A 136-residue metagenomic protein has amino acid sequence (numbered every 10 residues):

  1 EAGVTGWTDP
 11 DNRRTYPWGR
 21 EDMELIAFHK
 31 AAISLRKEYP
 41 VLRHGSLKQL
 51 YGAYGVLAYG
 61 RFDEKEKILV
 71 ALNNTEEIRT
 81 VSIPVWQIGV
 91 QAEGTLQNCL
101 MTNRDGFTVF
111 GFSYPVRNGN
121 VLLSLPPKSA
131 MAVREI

Functional and structural regions predicted by a protein language model:
E1, A32, L69, N73 (+1 more regions): Conserved, mostly hydrophobic/aromatic
E1-M23: Aromatic/acidic polysaccharide-binding cleft in carbohydrate-active enzymes
W7, L50-V90: Carbohydrate-binding surface patches
P17-L50, A132: Aromatic- and carboxylate-lined catalytic core of secreted/periplasmic carbohydrate-active enzymes
G19-R20, V81-I83, P126-V133: Carbohydrate-binding surfaces of carbohydrate-active enzymes
K48-L50, G60, G111-V116: Short, exposed beta-strand/loop patches in secreted or surface proteins that constitute
W86-G106: Solvent-exposed beta-hairpin/edge-strand motifs
F110-I136: C-terminal beta-strand-rich structural cap/linker in extracellular carbohydrate-active enzymes
